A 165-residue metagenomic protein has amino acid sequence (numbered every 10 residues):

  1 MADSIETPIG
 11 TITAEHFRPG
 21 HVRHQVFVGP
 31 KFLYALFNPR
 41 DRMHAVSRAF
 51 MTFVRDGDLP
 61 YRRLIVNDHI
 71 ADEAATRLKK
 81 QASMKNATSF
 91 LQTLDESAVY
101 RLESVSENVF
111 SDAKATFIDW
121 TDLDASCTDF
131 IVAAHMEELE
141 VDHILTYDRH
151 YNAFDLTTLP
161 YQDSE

Functional and structural regions predicted by a protein language model:
M1-G20, A133, L139-E165: Acidic, PIN/NYN-like endoribonuclease modules and their adjacent C-terminal/linker elements
M1-V66, K79-S89: Short, well-structured N-terminal submotif of metal-dependent ribonuclease cores
Q25-G29, V66, A125-S126, D148 (+1 more regions): Histidine- and aromatic-rich ligand-binding microenvironments
L33, A71, Y151-N152: A generic structural signal for short hydrophobic patches within well-formed alpha-helices
P60-R63, V99-R101, E140-D142: Short active-site oxyanion
A75-E103: Helix-adjacent hinge/juxtasegments
R101-V105, L159-Q162: Short acidic-hydrophobic, aromatic-tinged amphipathic segments that line or gate anion-handling sites
E103-D142: Active-site neighborhoods of divalent-metal-dependent phosphate/nucleic-acid chemistry enzymes
